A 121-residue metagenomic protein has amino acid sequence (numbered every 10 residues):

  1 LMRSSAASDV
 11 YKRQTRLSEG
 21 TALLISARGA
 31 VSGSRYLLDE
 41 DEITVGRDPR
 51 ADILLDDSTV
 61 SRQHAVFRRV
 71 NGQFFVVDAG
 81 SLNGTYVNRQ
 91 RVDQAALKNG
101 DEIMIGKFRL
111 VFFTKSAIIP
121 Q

Functional and structural regions predicted by a protein language model:
L1-A7, Y11: Single conserved hydrophobic/aromatic residue that forms the stacking wall/gate of nucleotide- or nucleobase-binding
S18-I25: Short structural boundary motif marking the start of a folded domain
S26-A30: Short, solvent-exposed loop/edge segments of extracellular or virion-exposed proteins
S32-R109, T114: Forkhead-associated
F113-Q121: Short, charged, intrinsically disordered terminal tails
